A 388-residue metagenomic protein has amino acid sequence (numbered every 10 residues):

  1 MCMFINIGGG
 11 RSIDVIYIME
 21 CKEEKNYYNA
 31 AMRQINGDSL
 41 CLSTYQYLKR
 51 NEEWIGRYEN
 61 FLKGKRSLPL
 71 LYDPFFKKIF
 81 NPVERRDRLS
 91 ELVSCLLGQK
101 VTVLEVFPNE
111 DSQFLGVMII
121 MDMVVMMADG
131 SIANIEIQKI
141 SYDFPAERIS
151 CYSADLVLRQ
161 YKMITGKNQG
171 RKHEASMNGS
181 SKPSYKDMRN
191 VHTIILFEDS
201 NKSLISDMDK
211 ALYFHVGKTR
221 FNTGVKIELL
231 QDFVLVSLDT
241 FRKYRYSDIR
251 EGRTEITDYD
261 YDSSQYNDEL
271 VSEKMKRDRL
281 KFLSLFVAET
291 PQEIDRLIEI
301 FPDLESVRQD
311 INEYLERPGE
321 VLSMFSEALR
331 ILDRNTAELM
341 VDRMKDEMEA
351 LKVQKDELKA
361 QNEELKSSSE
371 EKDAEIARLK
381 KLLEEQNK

Functional and structural regions predicted by a protein language model:
C2-K388: Elongated, amphipathic alpha-helical interaction scaffolds
